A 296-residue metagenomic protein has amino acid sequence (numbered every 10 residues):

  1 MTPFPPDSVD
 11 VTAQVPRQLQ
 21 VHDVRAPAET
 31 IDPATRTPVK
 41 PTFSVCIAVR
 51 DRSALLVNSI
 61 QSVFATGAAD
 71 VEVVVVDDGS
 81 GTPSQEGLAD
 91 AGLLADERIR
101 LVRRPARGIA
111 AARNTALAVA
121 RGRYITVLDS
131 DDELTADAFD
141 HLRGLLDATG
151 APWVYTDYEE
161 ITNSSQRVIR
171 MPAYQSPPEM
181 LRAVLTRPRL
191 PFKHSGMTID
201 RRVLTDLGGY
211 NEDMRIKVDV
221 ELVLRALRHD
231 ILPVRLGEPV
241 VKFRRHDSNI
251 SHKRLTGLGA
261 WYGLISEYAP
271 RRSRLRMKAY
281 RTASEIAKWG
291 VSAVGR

Functional and structural regions predicted by a protein language model:
M1-A28, S266-R296: Membrane-proximal basic amphipathic "stem/tether" segments
T2-L255: Nucleotide-sugar donor-binding/catalytic module of glycosyltransferases that assemble extracellular/cell-envelope
Y155, T198-D200, L204-Y210, Y262-E267 (+1 more regions): Short secondary-structure transition/capping segments
P239, F243-H246, H252-R276: Catalytic core of nucleotide-sugar-dependent glycosyltransferases
